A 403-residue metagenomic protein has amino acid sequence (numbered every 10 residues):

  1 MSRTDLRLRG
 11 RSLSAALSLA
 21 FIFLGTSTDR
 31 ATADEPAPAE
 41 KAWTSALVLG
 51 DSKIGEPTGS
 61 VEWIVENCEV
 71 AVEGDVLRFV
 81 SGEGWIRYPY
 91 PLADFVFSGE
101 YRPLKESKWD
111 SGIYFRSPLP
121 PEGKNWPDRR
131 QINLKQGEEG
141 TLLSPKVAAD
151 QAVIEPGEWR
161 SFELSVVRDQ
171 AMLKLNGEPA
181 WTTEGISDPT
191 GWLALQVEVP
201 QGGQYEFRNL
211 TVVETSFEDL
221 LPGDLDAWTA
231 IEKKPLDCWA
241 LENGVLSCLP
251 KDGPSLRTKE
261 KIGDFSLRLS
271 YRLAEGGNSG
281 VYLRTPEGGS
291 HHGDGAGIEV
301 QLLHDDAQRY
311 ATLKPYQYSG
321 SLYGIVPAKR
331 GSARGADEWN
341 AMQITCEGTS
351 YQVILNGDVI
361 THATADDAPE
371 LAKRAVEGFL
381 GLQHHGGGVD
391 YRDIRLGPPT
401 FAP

Functional and structural regions predicted by a protein language model:
M1-G10: N-terminal secretory signal peptides that target proteins for export/translocation
G10-S12, A31: Hydrophobic alpha-helical segments, especially transmembrane helices and their immediate juxtamembrane helical caps
S14-T26: Bacterial N-terminal signal peptides
T26-D34: Signal peptide processing junction and immediate N-terminal pro/mature segment of secreted/exported proteins
D34-P403: Carbohydrate-interacting regions of secretory-pathway proteins
